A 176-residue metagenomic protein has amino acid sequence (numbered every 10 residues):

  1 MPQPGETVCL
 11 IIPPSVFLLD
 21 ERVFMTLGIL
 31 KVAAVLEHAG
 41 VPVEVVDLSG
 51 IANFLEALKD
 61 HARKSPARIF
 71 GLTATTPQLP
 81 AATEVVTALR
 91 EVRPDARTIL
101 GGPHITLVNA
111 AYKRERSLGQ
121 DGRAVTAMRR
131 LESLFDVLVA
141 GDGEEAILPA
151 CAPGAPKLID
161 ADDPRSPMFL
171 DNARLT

Functional and structural regions predicted by a protein language model:
P2-T176: Acidic, low-complexity intrinsically disordered segments
